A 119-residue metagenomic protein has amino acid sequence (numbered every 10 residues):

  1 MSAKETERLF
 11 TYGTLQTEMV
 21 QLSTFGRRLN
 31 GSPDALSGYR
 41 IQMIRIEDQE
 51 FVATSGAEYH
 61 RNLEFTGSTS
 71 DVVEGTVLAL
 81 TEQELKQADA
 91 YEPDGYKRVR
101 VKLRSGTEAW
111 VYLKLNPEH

Functional and structural regions predicted by a protein language model:
M1-H119: Glycine-aromatic micro-motifs
